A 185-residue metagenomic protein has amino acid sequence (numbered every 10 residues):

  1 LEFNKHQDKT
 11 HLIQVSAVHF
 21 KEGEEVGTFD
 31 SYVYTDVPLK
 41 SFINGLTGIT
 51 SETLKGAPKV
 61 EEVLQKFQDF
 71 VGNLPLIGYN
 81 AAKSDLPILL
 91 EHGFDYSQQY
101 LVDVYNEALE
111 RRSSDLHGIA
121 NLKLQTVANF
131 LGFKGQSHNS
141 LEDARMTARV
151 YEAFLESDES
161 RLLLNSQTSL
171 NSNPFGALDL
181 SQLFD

Functional and structural regions predicted by a protein language model:
L1-G93, Q98-Q99, G118-H138: Conserved non-catalytic scaffold segment of RNase H-like nuclease domains
H92, E110, F130, V150-S157: Active-site catalytic microenvironments for nucleophilic, acid-base chemistry
L101-A120: Short alpha-helix plus adjacent loop in nuclease-associated cores
S140-A153: Acidic, divalent-metal-coordinating active-site segment for phosphoryl/phosphodiester hydrolysis, typified by short
V150-D185: Acidic two-metal-ion nuclease catalytic site recognized across multiple nuclease folds, prominently DnaQ/RNase D-T
